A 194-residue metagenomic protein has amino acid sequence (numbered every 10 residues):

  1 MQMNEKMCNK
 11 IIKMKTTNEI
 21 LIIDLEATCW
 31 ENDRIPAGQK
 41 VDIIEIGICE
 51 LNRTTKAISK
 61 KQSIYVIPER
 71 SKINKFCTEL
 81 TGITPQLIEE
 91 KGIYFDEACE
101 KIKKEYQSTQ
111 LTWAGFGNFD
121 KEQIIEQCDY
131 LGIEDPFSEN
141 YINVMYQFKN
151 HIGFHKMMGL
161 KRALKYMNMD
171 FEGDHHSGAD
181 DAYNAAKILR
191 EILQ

Functional and structural regions predicted by a protein language model:
M1-L25, W30: N-terminal accessory regions of nucleic-acid-interacting proteins
K10, K15-N18, Q39-I46, E50-T81 (+1 more regions): Metal-dependent phosphoesterase core characteristic of DEDDh/y 3'-5' exonuclease domains
L21-E45: N-terminal beta1-alpha1 ligand-phosphate binding loop
N32-R34, E90, H151, L189: Short, function-defining helix-loop hinge/capping sites that tune catalysis or transport
T78-K101: Metal-dependent phosphoesterase signature
